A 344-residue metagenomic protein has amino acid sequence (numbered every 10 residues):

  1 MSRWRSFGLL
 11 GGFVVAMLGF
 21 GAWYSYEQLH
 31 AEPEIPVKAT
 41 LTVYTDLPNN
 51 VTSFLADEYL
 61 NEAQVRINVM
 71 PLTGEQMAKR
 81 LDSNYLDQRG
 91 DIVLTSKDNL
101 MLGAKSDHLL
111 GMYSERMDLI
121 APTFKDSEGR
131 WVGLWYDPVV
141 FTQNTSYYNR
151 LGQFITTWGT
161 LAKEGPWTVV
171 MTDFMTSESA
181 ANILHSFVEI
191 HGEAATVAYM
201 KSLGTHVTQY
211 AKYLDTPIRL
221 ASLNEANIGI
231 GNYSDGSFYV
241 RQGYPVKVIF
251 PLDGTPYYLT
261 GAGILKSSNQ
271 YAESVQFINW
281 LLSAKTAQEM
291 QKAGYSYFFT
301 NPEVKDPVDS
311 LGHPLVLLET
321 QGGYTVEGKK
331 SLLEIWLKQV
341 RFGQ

Functional and structural regions predicted by a protein language model:
S6-G8, W23-G103: Early extracytoplasmic/lumenal segment of secretory-pathway proteins
V37-L41, E62-P71, R89, E193-A211 (+1 more regions): A local structural motif
D46-L47, T52, R89-E225: Extracytoplasmic ligand-binding site segments that recognize negatively charged/polar headgroups
D98-L102, S222-P245: A ligand-binding cleft/hinge motif common to bilobed small-molecule-binding domains
L119-T123, D137, Y199-G204, Y210 (+2 more regions): Periplasmic-binding protein-like
T142-Y147, Y258-E273, E289-M290: A bilobed periplasmic-binding-protein/Venus flytrap-type ligand-binding module shared by bacterial periplasmic
V169-M175, L281-V304: Periplasmic-binding protein-like
P307-Q344: Extracellular/periplasmic bilobal clamshell ligand-binding domains
